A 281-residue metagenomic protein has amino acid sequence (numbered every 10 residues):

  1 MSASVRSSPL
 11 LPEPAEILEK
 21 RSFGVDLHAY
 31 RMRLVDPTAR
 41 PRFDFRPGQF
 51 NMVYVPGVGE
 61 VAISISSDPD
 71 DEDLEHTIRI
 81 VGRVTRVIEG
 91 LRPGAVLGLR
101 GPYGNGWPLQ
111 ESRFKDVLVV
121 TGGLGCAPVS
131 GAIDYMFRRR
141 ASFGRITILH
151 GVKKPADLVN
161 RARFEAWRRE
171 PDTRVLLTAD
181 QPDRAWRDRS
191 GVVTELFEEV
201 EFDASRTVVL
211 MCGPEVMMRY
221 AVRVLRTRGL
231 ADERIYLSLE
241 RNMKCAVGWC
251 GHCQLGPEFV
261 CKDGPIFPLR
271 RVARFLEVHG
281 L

Functional and structural regions predicted by a protein language model:
S2-A95, V152-K153: Ferredoxin-reductase
A29-Y30, A62, R161, M218 (+1 more regions): A general structural signal for well-ordered alpha-helical segments in protein cores
G57-E60, G101-G106, H279: Short, charged beta-turn/beta-strand-edge "cap" motif at the junction between a beta-strand and an adjacent loop
R83-K244: FNR/FR-type flavoprotein reductase catalytic core
E215-V216, E240-P265: Local cysteine-cluster metal-coordination motifs and their immediate loop/turn environment, predominantly Fe-S cluster
G256-L281: Non-heme iron-sulfur electron-transfer modules
